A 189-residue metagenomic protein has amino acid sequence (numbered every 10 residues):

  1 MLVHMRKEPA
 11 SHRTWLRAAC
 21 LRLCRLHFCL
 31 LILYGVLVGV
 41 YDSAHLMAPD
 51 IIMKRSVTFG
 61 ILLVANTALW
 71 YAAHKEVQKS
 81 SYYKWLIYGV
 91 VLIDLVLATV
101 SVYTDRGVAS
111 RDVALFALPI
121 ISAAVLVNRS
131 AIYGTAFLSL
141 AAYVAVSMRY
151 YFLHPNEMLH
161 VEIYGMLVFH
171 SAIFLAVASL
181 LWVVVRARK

Functional and structural regions predicted by a protein language model:
M1-K84, V183, K189: N-terminal juxtamembrane segment and adjoining first transmembrane helix
V36-I61, K79-W85, G107, L126-R186: Alpha-helical transmembrane segments and their interfaces in multipass membrane proteins
G60-A65, L92-V96, R111-P119, Y164-A172: Membrane-embedded alpha-helical segments of multi-pass membrane proteins, especially the transmembrane helices
K79-L118, I132-L138: Subset of alpha-helical transmembrane segments and adjacent helix-loop junctions that display helix-helix
L118-V127: Membrane-helix boundary/interface segments in integral membrane proteins
